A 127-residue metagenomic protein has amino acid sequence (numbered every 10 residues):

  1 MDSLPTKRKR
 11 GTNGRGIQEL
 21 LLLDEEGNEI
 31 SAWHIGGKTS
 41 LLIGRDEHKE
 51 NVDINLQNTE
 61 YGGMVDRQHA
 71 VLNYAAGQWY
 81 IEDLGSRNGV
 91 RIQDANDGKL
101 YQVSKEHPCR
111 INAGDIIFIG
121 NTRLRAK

Functional and structural regions predicted by a protein language model:
M1-G63, R110-A113, N121, R125: Intrinsically disordered, low-complexity acidic Ser/Thr-rich regulatory segments
I43, Y74, Q78-Y80, G85 (+1 more regions): C-terminal boundary/linker segments immediately following FHA domains
D66-Q68: Short, solvent-exposed loop/turn segments enriched in Ser/Thr/Gly
A70-L72: Buried hydrophobic-core signal for structured, non-transmembrane domains
